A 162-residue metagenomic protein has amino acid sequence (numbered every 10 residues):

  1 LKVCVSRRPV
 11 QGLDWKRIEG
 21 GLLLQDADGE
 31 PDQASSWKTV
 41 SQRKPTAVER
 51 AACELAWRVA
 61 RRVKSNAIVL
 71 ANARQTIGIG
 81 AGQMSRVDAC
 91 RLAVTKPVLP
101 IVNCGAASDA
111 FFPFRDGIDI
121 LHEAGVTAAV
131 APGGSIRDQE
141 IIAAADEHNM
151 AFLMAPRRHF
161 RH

Functional and structural regions predicted by a protein language model:
L1-H162: ATP-dependent carboxylate/acyl-activation modules
